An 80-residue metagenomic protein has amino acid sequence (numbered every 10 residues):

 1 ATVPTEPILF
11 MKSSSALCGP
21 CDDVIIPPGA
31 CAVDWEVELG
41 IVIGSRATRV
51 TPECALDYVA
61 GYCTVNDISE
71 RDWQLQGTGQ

Functional and structural regions predicted by a protein language model:
A1-Q80: Glycine-enriched loop-and-adjacent helix/strand subsegments that border the catalytic/binding cleft of enzyme cores
